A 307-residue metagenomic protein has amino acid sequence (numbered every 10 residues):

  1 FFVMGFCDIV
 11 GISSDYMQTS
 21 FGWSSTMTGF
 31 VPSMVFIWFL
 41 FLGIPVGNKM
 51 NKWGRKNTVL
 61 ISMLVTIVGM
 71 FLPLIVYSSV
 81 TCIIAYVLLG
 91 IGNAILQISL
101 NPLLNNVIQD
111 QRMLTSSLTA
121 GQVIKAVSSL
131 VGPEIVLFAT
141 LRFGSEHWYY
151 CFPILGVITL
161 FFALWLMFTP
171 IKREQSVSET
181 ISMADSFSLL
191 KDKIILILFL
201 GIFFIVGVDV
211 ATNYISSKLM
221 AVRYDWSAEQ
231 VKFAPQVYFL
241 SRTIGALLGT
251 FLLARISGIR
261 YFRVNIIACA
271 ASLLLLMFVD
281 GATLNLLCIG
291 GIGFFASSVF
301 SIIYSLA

Functional and structural regions predicted by a protein language model:
F1-T19, W23-S25, Q97, N101 (+1 more regions): Extracytoplasmic
V10-G11, D192-A246: Extracytoplasmic gate region of multi-pass secondary transporters
G22, G54, I75-V80, D225 (+2 more regions): Helix-breaking motifs and short loop linkers at transmembrane-helix boundaries and internal kinks in secondary membrane
F30-N48, Q236-G249: Central cavity-lining transmembrane alpha-helices of secondary-active solute carriers, predominantly the Major
F41-V80: Conserved MFS/SLC helix-loop-helix module at the cytosolic interface between two early adjacent transmembrane helices
A85-V123: Cytoplasmic helix-loop-helix junction between adjacent transmembrane helices in 12-TM secondary transporters
S117-P170: Helix-loop-helix hairpin linking two adjacent transmembrane segments in secondary transporters
I256-I303: C-terminal transmembrane helical hairpin of 12-TM major facilitator-type secondary transporters
